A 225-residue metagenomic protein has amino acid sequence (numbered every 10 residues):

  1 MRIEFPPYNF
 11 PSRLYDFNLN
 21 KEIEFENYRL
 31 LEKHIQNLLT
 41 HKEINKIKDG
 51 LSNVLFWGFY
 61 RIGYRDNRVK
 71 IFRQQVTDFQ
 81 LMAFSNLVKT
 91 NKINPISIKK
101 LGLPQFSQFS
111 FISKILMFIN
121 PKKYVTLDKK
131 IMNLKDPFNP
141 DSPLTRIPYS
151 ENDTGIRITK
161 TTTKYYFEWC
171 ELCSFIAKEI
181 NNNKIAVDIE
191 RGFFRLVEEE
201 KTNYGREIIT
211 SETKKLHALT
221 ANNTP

Functional and structural regions predicted by a protein language model:
M1-K33, N37-L39, N45-V54, Y124-P225: C-terminal accessory module of base-excision DNA glycosylases/AP lyases that mediates lesion recognition and DNA
I35-T40, R73, K99, L116 (+1 more regions): Amphipathic alpha-helical segments within well-ordered protein domains
E43, K48, N53-S107: Helix-hairpin-helix/helix-loop-helix acidic hairpins
F59-R61, F118, F194: Short, solvent-exposed loop/turn segments at secondary-structure junctions
I96-D136: Catalytic DNA-binding helix-loop module of base-excision-repair DNA glycosylases/AP lyases
